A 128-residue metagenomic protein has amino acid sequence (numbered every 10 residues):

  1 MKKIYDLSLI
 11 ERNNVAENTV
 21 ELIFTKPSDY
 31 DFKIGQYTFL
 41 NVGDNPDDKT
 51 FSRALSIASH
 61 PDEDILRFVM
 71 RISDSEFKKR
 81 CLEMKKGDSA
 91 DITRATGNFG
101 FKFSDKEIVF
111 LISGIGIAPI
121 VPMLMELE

Functional and structural regions predicted by a protein language model:
K2-K3, E76-E128: FNR/FR-type flavoprotein reductase catalytic core
K2-K86: Ferredoxin-reductase
